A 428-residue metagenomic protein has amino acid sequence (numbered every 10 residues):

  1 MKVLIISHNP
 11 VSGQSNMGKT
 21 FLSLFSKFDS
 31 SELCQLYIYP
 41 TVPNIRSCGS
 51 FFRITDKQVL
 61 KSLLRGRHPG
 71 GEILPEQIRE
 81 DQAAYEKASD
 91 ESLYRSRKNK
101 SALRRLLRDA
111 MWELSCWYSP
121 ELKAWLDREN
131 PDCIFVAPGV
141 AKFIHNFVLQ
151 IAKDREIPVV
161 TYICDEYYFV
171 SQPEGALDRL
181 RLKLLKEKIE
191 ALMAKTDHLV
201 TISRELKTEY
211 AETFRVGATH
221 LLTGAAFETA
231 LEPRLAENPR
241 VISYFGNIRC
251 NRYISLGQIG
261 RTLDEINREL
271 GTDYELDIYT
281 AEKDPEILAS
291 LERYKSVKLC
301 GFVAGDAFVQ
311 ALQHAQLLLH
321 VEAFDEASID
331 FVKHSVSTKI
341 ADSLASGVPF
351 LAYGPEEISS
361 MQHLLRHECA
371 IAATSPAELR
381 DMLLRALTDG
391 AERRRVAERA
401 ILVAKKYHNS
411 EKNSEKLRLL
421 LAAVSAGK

Functional and structural regions predicted by a protein language model:
M1-Q77, A218, A226, L263-E269: N-terminal subdomain of nucleotide-sugar transferases
Y39-P40, I189-A218, M361: A short, active-site helix/loop in glycosyltransferases that binds the activated sugar's phosphate group
P120, A124, N146, Q150-D154 (+2 more regions): Membrane-proximal helix-turn-helix segments that form the acceptor-binding/catalytic region of lipid-linked
E205, T223-G224: Carbohydrate-associated surface elements
A226-T229, L235-L291, L299-D306: Conserved catalytic-core segment of nucleotide-activated headgroup transferases in glycan assembly
N251-I254, D306-Q310, L318-A341, F350-Q362: Nucleotide-sugar-dependent
S337, P355, H367-A377, R385-A391: Conserved acidic donor-binding segment of nucleotide-sugar-dependent glycosyltransferases
T374-A377, G390-L421: A charged, aromatic-enriched C-terminal amphipathic alpha-helix characteristic of glycosyltransferases across folds
